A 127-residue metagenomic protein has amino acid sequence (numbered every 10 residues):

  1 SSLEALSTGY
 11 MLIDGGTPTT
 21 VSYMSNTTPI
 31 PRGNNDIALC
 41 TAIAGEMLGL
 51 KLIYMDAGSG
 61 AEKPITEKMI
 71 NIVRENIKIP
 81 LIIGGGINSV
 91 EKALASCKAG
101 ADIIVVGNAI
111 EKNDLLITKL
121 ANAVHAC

Functional and structural regions predicted by a protein language model:
S1-L81, N88-C127: Alpha/beta enzyme core
